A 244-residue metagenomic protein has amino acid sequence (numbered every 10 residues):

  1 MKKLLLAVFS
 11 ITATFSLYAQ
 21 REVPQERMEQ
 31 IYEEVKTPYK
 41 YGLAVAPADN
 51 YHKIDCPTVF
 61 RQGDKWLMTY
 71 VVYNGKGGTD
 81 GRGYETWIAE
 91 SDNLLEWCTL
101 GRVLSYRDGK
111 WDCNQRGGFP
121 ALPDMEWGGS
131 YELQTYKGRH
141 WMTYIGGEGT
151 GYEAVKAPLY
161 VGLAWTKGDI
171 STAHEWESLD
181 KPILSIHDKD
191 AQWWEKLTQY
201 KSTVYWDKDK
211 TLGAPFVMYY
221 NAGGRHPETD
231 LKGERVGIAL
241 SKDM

Functional and structural regions predicted by a protein language model:
L4-A13: Sec-dependent N-terminal signal peptides
F15-A19: Sec/Tat signal peptide C-region and signal peptidase I cleavage site
Q20-G118, L122-Y200, W206-M244: Beta-rich carbohydrate-recognition and catalytic domains
